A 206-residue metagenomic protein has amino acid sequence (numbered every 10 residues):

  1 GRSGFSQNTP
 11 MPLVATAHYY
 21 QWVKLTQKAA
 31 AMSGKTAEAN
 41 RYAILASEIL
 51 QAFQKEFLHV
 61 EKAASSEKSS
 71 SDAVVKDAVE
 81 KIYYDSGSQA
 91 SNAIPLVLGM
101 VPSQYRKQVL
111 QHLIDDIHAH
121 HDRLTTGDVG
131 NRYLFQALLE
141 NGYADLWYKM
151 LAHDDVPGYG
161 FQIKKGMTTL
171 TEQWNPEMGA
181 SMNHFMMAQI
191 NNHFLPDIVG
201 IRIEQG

Functional and structural regions predicted by a protein language model:
G1-G206: Active-site core of glycosidic bond-cleaving carbohydrate-active enzymes
